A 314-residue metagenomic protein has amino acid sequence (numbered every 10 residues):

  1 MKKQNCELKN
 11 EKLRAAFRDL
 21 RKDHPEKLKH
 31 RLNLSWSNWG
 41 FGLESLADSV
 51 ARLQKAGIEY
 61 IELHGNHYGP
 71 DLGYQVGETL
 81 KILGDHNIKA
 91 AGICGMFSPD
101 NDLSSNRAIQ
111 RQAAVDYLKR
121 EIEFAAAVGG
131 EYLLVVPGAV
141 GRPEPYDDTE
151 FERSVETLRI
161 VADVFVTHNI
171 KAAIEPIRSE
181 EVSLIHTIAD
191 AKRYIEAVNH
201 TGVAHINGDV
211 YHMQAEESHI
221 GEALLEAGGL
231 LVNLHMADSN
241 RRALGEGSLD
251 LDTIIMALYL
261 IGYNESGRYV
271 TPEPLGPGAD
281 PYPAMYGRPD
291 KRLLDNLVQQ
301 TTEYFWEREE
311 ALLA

Functional and structural regions predicted by a protein language model:
M1-S35, L43-G57, I185, A189-G208 (+1 more regions): Histidine-acidic metal/acid-base catalytic patches
G40-G42, G65-H67, M96-P99, P137-G141 (+4 more regions): Active-site-proximal loop/turn and secondary-structure-junction residues that shape catalytic pockets, frequently
L53, L83, E121, A125 (+3 more regions): Generic structural signal for hydrophobic
E59, L63-E152, E265-P281: Structural motif corresponding to the early beta-alpha repeats
Y74-K81, R111, V115-L118, D147-L158 (+3 more regions): Charged helix-capping and loop-helix junction motifs
T79-S98, E152-H168, K192-V198, M256-L260: Alpha-helix-loop-beta-strand connector modules within alpha/beta enzyme cores
E150, E180-E181, A215: Glycine-rich "substrate-gating" loop/helix at the edge of Rossmann-like oxidoreductase active sites
H168-I174, G202-I206: Short, structured loop/turn "capping" segments at alpha-beta junctions
